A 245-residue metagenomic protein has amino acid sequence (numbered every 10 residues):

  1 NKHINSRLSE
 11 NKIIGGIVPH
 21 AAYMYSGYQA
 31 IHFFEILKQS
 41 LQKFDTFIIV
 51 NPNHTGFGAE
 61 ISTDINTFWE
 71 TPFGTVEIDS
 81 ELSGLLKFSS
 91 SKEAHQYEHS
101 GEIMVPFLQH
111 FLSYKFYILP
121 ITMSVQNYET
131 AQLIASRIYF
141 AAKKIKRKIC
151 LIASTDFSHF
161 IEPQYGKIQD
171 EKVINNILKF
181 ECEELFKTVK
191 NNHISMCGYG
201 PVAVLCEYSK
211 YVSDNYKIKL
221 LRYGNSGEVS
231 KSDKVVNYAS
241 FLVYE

Functional and structural regions predicted by a protein language model:
N1-S213, L221-V235, L242-Y244: Active-site histidine-anchored catalytic micro-motif
